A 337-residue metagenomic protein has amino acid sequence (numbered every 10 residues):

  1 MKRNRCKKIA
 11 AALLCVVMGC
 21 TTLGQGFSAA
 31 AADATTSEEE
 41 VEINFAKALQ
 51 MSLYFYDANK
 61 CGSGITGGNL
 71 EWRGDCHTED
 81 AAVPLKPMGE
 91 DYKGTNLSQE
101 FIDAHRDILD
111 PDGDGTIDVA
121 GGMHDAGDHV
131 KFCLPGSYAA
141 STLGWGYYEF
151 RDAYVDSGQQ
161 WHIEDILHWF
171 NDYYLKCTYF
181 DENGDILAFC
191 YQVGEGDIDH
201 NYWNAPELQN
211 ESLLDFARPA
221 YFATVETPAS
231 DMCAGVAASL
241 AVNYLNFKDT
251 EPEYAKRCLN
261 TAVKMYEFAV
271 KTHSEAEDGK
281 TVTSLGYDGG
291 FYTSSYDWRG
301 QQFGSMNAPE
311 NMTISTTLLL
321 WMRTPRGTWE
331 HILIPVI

Functional and structural regions predicted by a protein language model:
K2-L13: Bacterial N-terminal signal peptides that target proteins for export
L14-T22: Hydrophobic core
T22-T36: Sec-dependent signal peptide cleavage junction
A32-L134, W169-V225, K264, E277-G279: Low-complexity, Ser/Thr/Pro/Gly-enriched N-terminal "stalk/linker" regions
V41, Y54-G62, A140-D156, D172-F180 (+3 more regions): Well-ordered alpha-helical scaffold segments within catalytic/enzyme domains
T78-D80, G94, V130-T142, H162-D165 (+2 more regions): Aromatic- and histidine-enriched alpha-helix N-cap/loop-to-helix transition segments that scaffold the rims
A126, D152-E164, P252-K256, Q302-M306: Short, surface-exposed loop/turn segments at secondary-structure junctions
A188-P309, T316-L320, T324-P325, I332-V336: Active-site lining segments of carbohydrate-active enzymes
